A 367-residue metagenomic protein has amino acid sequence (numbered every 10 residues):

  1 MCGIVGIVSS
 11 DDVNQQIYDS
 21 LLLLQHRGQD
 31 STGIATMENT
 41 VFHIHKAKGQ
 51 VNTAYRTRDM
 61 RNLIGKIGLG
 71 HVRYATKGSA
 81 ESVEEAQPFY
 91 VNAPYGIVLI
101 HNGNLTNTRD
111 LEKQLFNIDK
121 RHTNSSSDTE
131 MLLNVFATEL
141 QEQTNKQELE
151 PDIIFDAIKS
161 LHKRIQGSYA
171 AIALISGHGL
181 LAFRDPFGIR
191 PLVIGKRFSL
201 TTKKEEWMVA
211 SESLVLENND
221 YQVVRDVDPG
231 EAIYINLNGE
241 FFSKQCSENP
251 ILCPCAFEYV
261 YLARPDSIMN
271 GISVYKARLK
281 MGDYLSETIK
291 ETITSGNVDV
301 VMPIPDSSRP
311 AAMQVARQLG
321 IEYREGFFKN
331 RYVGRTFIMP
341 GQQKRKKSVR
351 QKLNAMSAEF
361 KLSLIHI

Functional and structural regions predicted by a protein language model:
M1-P229, Y234-D299, I304: Conserved short alpha-helical segments that host acidic/polar catalytic motifs at enzyme active sites
Y275-A358: Conserved PRPP/pyrophosphate-binding segment of the phosphoribosyltransferase/PRPP-pathway fold
F360-S363: A glycine-biased structural micro-motif
I365-I367: Conserved small/polar residues in nucleotide/adenosyl-binding loops
